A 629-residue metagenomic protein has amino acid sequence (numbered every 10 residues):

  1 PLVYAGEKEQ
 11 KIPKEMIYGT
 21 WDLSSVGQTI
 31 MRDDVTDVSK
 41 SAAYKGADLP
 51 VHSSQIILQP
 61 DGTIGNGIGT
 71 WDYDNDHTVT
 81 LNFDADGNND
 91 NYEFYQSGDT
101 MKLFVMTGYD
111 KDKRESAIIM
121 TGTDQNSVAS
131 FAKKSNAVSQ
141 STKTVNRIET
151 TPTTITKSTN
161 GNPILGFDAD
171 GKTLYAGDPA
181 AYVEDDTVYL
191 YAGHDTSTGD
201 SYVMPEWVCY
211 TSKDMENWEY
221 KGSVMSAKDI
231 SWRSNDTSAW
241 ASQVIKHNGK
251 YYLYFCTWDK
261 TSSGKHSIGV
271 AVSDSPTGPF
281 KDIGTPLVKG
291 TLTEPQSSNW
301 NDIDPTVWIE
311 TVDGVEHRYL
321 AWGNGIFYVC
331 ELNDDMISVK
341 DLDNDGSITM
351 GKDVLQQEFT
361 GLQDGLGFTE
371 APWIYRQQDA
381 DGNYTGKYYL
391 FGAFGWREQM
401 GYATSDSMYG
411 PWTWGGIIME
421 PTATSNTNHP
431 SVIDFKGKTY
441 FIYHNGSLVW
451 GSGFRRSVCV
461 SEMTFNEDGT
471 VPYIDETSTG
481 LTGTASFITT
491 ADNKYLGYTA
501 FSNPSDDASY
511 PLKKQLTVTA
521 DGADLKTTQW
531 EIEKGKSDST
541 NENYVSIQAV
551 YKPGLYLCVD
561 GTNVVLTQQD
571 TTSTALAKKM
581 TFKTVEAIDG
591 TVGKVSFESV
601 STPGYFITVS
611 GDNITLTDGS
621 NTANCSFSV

Functional and structural regions predicted by a protein language model:
L2-K143: Lipid interaction determinants
K14-M16, L49-V51, I57, I64 (+9 more regions): Short, surface-exposed loop/turn motifs at beta-strand boundaries within globular domains
M16-T20, Q59-T63, D76-L81, M101-K102 (+4 more regions): Short, hydrophobic/aromatic-rich segments at coil-to-beta transitions
Y18, P60-D61, I68, D74-D76 (+13 more regions): Residue-level signal for tight coil/turn positions that link beta-strands
L23, T63-N66, T78-F83, M101-G108 (+11 more regions): Short hydrophobic/aromatic-rich beta-strand segments that constitute the beta-sheet cores of beta-sandwich/beta-barrel
I56-I64, H77, E216, E316 (+6 more regions): Structural signal for glycine-centered tight turns and loop->strand junctions in beta-sheet-rich domains
N136-S486, T490-N493, A523-S539, K578-E586: Carbohydrate-active catalytic/glycan-binding domains of CAZyme proteins, especially the secreted or lumenal ectodomains
T482-V629: Lectin-like carbohydrate-binding module/patch detector with strong preference for beta-trefoil
